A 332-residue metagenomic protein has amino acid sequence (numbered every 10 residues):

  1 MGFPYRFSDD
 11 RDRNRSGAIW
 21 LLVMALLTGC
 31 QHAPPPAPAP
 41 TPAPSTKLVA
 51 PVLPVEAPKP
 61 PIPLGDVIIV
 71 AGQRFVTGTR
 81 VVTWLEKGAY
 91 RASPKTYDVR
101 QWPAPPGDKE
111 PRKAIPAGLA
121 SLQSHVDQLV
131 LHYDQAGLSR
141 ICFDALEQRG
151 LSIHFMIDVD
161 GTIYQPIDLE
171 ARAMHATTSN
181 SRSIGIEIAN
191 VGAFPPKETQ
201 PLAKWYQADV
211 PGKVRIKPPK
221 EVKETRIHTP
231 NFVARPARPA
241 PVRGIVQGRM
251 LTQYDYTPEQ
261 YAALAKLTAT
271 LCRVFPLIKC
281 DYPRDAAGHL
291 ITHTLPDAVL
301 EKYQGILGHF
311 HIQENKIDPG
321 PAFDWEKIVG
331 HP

Functional and structural regions predicted by a protein language model:
M1, E187-N190, H331: Short, intrinsically disordered/low-complexity patches at protein termini and at juxtamembrane boundaries
M1-N14: N-terminal secretory signal peptides that target proteins for export/translocation
A18-G29: Bacterial N-terminal signal peptides
C30-R91, E198-P332: Basic/polar, cationic surfaces and motifs that engage anionic cell-wall and phosphate/carboxylate ligands
S93, D98-T252, E259-R273: Active-site-adjacent loop/helix surface patches within enzyme catalytic domains that shape the substrate-binding cleft
